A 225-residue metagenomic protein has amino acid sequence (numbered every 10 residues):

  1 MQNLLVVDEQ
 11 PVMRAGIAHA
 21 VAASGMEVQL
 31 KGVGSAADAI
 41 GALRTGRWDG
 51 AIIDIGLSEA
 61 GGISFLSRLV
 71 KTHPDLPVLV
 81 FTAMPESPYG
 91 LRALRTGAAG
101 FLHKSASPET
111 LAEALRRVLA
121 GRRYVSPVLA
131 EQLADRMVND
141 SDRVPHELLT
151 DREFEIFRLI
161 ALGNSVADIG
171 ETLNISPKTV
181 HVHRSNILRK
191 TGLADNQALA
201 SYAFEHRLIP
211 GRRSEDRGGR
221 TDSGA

Functional and structural regions predicted by a protein language model:
G32-G50: Acidic, metal-coordinating helix/loop segments flanking the phosphotransfer/catalytic sites of two-component signaling
S35, G61-S64: Acidic catalytic/metal-coordinating carboxylates
G41, I63-D75: Short amphipathic alpha-helix used as the core "switch/output" element in two-component signaling
S58: The feature encodes the CheY-like receiver
Y89-R95, G100-D151, E155, Q197 (+1 more regions): Short, flexible helix-to-coil linker/hinge segments that flank and couple to helix-turn-helix
S165-A198: Recognition helix of helix-turn-helix DNA-binding domains
L188-A225: Basic, Lys/Arg-enriched C-terminal extension of HTH/homeodomain DNA-binding domains
